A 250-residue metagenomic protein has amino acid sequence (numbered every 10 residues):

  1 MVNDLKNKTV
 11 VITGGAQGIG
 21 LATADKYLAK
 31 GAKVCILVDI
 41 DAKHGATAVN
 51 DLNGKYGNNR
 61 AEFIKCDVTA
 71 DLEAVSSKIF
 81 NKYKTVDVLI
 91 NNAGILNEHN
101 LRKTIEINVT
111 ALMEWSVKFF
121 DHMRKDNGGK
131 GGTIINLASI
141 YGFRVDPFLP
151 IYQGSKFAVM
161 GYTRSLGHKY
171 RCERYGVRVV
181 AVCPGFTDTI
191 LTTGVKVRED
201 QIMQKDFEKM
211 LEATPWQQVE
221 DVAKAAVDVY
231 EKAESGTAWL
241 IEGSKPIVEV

Functional and structural regions predicted by a protein language model:
A16-Q17: Conserved glycine-rich cofactor-binding loop
A32-T47: Conserved glycine-rich Rossmann-like NAD(P)H-binding loop of the short-chain dehydrogenase/reductase
N92-N97: Conserved NAD(P)H cofactor-binding loop of Rossmann-fold oxidoreductase domains
N100-T104: Substrate-binding pocket helix/loop in short-chain dehydrogenase/reductase
S116, S155: Active-site helix of classical SDR
S139: Residue(s) in the substrate-gating loop at a strand-loop-helix junction that position the organic substrate next
A181, D200-V250: C-terminal helical subdomain
